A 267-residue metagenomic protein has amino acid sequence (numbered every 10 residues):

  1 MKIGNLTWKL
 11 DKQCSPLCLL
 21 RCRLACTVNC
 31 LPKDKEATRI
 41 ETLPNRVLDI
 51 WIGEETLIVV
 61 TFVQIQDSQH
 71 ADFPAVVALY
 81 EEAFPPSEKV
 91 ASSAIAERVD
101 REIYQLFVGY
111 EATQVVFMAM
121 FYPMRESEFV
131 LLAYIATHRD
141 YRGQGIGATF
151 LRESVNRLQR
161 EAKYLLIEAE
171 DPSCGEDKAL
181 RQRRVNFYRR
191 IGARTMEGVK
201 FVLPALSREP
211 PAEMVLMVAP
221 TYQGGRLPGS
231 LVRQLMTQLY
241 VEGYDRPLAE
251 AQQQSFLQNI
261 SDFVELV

Functional and structural regions predicted by a protein language model:
E55-A94, Y110, Q238-E242: Short amphipathic alpha-helix that is part of the acyltransferase structural core
P85-L106, Y110-A136: A conserved beta-strand-loop-helix scaffold within acyl/acetyltransferase catalytic domains
I135-R142, D171: A short, internal acetyl-CoA/4′-phosphopantetheine-binding micro-motif in the GNAT/acyltransferase core
G143-R157: Conserved acetyl-CoA-binding loop-helix of GNAT-fold acetyltransferases
L158-E176: Conserved GNAT acetyl-CoA-binding A-motif
D171-E197: Conserved active-site alpha-helix within GNAT-family acetyltransferase domains
L180-R181, F201-Q252, D262: C-terminal "cap" of GNAT-fold acetyltransferases
